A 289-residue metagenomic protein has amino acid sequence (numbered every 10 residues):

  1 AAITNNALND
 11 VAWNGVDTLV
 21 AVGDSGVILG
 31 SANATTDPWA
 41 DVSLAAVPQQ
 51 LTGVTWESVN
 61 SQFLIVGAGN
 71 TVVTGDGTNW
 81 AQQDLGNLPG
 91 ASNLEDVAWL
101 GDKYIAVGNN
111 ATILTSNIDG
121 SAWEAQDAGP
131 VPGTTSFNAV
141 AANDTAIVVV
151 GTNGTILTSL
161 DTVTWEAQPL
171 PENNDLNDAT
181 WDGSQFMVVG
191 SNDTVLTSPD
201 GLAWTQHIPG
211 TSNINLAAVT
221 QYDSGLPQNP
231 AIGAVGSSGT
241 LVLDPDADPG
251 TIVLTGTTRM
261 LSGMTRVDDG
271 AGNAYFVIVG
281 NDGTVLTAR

Functional and structural regions predicted by a protein language model:
A1-R289: Residue-level hotspots at or immediately adjacent to binding/recognition sites across diverse folds
